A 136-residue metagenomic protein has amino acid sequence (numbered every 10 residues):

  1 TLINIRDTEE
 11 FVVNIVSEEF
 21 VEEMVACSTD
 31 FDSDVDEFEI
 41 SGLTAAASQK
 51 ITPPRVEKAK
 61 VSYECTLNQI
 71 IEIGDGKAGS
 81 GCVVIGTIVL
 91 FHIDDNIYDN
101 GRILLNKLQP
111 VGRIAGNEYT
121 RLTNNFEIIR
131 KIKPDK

Functional and structural regions predicted by a protein language model:
T1-K136: Basic, polyanion-binding surface patches
